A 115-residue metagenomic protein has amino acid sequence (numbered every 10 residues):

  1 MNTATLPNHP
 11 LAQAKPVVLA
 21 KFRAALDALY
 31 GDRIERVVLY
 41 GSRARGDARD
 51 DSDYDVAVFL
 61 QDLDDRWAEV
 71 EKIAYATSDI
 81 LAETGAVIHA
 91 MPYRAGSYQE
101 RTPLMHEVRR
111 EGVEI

Functional and structural regions predicted by a protein language model:
M1-R36, R45-D50, Q61-I115: Catalytic core of pol beta-like nucleotidyltransferases
D55-F59: Short beta-strand->loop micro-motif that forms the acidic, two-metal-ion catalytic signature in nucleotide-processing
